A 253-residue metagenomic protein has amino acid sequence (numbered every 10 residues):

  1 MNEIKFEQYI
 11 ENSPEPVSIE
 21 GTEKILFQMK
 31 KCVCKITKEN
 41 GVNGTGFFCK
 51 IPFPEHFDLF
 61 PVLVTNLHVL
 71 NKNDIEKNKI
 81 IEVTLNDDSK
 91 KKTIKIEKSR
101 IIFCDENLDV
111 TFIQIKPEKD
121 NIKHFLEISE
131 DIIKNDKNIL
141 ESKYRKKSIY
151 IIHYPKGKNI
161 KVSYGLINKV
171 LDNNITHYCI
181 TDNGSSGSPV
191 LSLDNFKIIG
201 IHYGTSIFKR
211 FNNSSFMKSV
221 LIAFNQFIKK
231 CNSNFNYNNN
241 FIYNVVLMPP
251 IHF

Functional and structural regions predicted by a protein language model:
M1-E20: N-terminal targeting leaders that route proteins to membranes or the secretory/organellar pathways
K5, K24, A223-Q226: Exposed alpha-helical structural elements
S13, I25-F47, I51, H56-F60 (+3 more regions): Serine endopeptidase catalytic core focused on the charge-relay Asp
G41-V42, N183-S186: Short, small/polar residue-rich loop motifs at catalytic or cofactor-binding pockets
T65-V69, P155-K156, N183, I199-K209: Short beta->alpha transition motifs characteristic of CBS
K147, S185-S188: Surface-exposed loop/turn positions
K169-D172, T176, V190-F253: C-terminal subregion of chymotrypsin/trypsin-like serine protease catalytic domains
